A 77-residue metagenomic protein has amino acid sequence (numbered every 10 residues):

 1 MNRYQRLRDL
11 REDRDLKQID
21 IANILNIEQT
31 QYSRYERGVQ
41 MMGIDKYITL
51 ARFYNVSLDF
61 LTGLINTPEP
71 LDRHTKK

Functional and structural regions predicted by a protein language model:
Q5-I24, T49, K76: Short basic helix-loop element that most often maps to the first helix and adjoining turn of HTH DNA-binding modules
L7, I21-A22, Y32-Y35, L61: Conserved hydrophobic/aromatic packing and binding residues within compact polymer-binding modules
N26-M42: Recognition helix of helix-turn-helix/homeodomain-like DNA-binding domains that insert into the DNA major groove
R34, G38, T49, T67: Alpha-helical DNA-recognition elements
D45-F60: DNA major-groove recognition helix of helix-turn-helix/homeodomain DNA-binding modules
R52, T62-K77: Short, charged recognition helix plus adjacent turn of helix-turn-helix-like nucleic-acid-binding domains
